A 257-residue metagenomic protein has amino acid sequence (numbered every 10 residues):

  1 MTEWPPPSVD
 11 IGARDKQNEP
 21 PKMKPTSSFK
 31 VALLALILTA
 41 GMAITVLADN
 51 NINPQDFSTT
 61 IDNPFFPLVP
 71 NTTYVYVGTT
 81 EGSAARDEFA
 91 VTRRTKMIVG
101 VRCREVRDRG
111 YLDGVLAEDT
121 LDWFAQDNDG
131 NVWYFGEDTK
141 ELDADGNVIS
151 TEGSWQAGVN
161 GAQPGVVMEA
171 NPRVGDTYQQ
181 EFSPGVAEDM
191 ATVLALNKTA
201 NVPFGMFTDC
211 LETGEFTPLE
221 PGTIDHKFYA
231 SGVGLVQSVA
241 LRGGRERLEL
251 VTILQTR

Functional and structural regions predicted by a protein language model:
I11-A13, T39, V46: Intrinsic disorder/low-complexity segments, especially N-terminal tails and targeting/processing regions
I11-K22: Short, Lys/Arg-enriched N-terminal segments with co-localized hydrophobic residues within the first ~10-30 amino acids
K24-L33: Bacterial N-terminal signal peptides that target proteins for export
A32-A43: Bacterial N-terminal signal peptides
L47-R257: Conserved functional acidic sites
